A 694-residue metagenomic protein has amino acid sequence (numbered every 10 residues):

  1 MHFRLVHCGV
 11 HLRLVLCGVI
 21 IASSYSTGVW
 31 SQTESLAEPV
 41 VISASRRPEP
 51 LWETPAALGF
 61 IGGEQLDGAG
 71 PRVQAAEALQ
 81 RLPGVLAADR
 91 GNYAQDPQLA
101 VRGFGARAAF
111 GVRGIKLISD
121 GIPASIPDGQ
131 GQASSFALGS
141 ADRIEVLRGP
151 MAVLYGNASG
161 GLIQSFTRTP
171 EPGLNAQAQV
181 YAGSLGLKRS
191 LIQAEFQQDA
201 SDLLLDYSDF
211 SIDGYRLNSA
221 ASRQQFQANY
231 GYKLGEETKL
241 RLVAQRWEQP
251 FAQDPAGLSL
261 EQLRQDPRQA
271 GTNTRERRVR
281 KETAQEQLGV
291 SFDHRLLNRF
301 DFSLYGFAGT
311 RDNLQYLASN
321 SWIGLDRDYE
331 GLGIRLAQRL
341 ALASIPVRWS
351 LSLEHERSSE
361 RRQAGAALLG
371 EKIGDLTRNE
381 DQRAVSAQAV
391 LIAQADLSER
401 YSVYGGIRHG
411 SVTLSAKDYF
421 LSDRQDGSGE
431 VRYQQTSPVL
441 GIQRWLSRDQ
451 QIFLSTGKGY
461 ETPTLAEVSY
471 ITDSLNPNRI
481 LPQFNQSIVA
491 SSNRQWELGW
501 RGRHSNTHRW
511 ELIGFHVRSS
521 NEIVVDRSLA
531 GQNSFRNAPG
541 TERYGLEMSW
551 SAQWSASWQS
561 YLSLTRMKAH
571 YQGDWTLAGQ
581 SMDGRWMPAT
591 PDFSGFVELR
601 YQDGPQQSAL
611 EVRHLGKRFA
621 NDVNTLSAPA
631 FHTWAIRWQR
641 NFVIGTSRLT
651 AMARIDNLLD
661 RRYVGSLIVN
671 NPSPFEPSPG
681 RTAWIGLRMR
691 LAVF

Functional and structural regions predicted by a protein language model:
A75-A78, Q98-R102, I115-S119, Q132-S134 (+3 more regions): N-terminal periplasmic accessory domains that precede and gate Gram-negative outer-membrane beta-barrel machines
E77-I122: Extracytoplasmic beta-strand/coil segments of soluble accessory domains associated with Gram-negative outer-membrane
A106, G114-I115, G121-R148: Short acidic/polar hinge/loop motifs at secondary-structure boundaries that mediate gating or recognition
G121, Q245, L454, S560 (+1 more regions): Conserved C-terminal beta-signal and adjacent last beta-strands/turns of outer-membrane beta-barrel proteins
N175-Q177, A182-S211, R216-D254, R280-L296 (+9 more regions): Transmembrane beta-barrel wall of Gram-negative outer-membrane proteins
A244, L340-R357, E380-R518, T565 (+1 more regions): Structural signature of Gram-negative outer-membrane beta-barrels, strongest in the C-terminal barrel of TonB-dependent
S291-D293, D301-Q315, W445, Q451-G457 (+5 more regions): Membrane-embedded beta-barrel scaffold of Gram-negative outer-membrane proteins
Q338, S402-V403, S411-V412, R509-S519 (+2 more regions): Gram-negative outer-membrane beta-barrel transporters
